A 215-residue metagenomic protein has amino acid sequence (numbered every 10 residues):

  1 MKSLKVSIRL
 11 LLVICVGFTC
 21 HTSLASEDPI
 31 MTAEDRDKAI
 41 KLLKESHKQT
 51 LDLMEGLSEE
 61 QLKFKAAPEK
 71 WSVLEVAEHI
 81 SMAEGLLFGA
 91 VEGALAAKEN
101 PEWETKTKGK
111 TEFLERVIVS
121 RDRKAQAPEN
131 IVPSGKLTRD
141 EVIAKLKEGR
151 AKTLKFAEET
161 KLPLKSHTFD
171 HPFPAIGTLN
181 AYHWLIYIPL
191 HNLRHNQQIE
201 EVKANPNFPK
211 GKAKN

Functional and structural regions predicted by a protein language model:
M1-P29: Bacterial Sec-dependent N-terminal signal peptides
K5, T19-T22, D37-I40, S120-D122 (+2 more regions): Domain-scale detector for complete catalytic domains at protein termini or as standalone homologs
C20-H21, V73-E75, K147: An N-terminal domain-start capping segment
H21-K38, G89-K145, D170-I176, P206-N215: Short, helix-capping/interhelical loops that line the mouth of catalytic, cofactor-, or ligand-binding pockets
A33-K63: N-terminal targeting signals for Sec/Tat export/insertion, comprising classic cleavable signal peptides
L43, V142-L146, L185-I188: Hydrophobic packing residues in well-ordered alpha-helices of helical domains and bundles
F64, P68-K110, K155-E159, P163-N215: Short, contiguous alpha-helical
E148-T153: Mature, soluble, non-transmembrane domains
